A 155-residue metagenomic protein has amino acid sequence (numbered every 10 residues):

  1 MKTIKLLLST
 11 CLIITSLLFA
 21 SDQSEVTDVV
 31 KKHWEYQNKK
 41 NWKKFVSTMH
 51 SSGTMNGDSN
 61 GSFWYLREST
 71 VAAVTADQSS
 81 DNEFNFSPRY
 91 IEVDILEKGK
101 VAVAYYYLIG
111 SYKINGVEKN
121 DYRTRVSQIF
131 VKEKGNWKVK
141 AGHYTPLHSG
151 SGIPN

Functional and structural regions predicted by a protein language model:
M1-L8: Bacterial N-terminal signal peptides that target proteins for export
I13-T48, I153-N155: Short, low-complexity N-terminal intrinsically disordered segments enriched in polar/charged residues
S24-E25, W42-K100, Y105: A solvent-exposed, acidic/Ser-Thr-rich amphipathic alpha-helical stretch
V30, W34-N41, M49-G53, Q78-D81 (+2 more regions): Sec/Tat-exported extracytoplasmic proteins
H33, A73-V74, P88-D94, L108-G110 (+1 more regions): Hydrophobic/aromatic beta-strand elements that line small-molecule binding cavities or substrate pockets in beta-rich
L96-K98, I114, E133: Structural motif
G110-N120: Short, cysteine-centered beta-strand-loop-beta hairpins and adjacent loop/turn segments enriched in charged/polar
R123-G150: Short beta-strand edge/turn micro-motifs at domain boundaries
